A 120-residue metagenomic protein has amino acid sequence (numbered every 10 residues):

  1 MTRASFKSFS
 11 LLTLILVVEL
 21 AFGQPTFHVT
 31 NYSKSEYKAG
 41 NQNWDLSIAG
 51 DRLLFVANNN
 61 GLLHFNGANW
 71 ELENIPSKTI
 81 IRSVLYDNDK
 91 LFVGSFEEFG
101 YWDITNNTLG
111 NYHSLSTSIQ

Functional and structural regions predicted by a protein language model:
M1-Q120: Carboxylate-rich, polar loop motifs that coordinate divalent cations or form catalytic acidic clusters
